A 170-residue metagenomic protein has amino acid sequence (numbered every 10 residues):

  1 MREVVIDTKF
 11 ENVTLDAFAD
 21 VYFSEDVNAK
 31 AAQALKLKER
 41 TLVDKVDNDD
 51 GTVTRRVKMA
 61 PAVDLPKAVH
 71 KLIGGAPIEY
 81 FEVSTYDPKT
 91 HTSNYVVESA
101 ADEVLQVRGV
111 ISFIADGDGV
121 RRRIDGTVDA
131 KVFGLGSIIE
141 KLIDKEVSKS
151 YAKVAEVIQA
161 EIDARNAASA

Functional and structural regions predicted by a protein language model:
M1, K38-E39, P77-E79, V104-Q106: Short solvent-exposed loop/turn micro-motifs enriched in small/polar/acidic residues
M1-L65: Hydrophobic ligand-binding cavity/cleft-lining segments
K9-V13, K58-A62, D87, S112-I114 (+1 more regions): Solvent-exposed residues in well-ordered beta-strands and their adjoining turns, especially edge/terminal strands
T14, D116-D118, A160: Secondary-structure boundary elements
T14-F18, F23, A76, E146 (+2 more regions): Short amphipathic alpha-helical segments
L42-V96: Glycine-rich portal/gate segments that line the openings of hydrophobic small-molecule binding cavities
Y80-T85, N94-D144: Beta-strand/loop substructures that line and gate deep hydrophobic ligand-binding cavities in soluble
V83-Y86, S137-A170: A conserved amphipathic terminal alpha-helix motif
